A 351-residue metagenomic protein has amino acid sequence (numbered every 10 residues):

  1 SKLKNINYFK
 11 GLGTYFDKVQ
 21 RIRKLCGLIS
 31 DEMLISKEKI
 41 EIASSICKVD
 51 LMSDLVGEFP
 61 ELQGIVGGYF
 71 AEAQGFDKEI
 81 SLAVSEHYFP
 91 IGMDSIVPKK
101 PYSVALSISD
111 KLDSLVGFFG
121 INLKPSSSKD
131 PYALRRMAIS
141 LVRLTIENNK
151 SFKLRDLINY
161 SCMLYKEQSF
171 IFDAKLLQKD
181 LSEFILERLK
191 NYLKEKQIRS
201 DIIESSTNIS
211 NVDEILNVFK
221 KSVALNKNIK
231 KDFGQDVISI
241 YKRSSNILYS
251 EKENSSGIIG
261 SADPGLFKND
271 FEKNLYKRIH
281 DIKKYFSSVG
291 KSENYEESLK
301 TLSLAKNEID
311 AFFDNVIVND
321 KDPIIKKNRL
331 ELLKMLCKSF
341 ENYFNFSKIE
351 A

Functional and structural regions predicted by a protein language model:
S1-A351: Amphipathic alpha-helical "coupling" segments that flank catalytic cores
